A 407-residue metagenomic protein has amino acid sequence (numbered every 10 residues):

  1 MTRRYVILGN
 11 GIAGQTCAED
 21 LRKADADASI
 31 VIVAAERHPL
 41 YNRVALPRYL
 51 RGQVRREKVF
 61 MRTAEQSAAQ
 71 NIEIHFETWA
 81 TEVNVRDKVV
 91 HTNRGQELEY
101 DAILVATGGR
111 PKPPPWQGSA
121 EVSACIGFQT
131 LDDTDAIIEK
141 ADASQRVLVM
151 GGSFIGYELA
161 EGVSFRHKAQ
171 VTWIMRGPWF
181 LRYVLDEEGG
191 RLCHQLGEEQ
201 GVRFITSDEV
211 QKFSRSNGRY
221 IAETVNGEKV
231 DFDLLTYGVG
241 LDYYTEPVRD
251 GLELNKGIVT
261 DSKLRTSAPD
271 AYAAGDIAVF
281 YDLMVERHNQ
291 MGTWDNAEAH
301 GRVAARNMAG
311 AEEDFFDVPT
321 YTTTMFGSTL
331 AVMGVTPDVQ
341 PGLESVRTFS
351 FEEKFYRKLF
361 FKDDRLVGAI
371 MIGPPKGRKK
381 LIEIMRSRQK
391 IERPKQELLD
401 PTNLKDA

Functional and structural regions predicted by a protein language model:
M1-R4, K23, I277-K379: Mid-to-C-terminal Rossmann-like scaffold of FAD/NAD(P)H-dependent oxidoreductases
T2-E73, G162-V184, K380: Beta1-alpha1 glycine-rich phosphate/pyrophosphate-binding loop at the start of Rossmann-like nucleotide-binding domains
L8, L98-G108, V230-G240, G301 (+1 more regions): Short hydrophobic core segments
G9-I12, Q129-T130, G151-S153: Glycine-rich Rossmann-fold phosphate-binding loop(s) that bind the pyrophosphate of adenine dinucleotide cofactors
D27-S29, E73-T92, L98, R166-S262: A Rossmann-like FAD-binding core segment of flavoenzymes
E121-S144, K229-V303: FAD-site-proximal beta/loop scaffold in flavoenzymes
A136-L185, G189: Rossmann-like NAD(P)H-binding beta-loop-alpha module
I391-A407: Cysteine/selenocysteine-centered motifs that mediate thiol-based redox chemistry or coordinate metal-sulfur cofactors
